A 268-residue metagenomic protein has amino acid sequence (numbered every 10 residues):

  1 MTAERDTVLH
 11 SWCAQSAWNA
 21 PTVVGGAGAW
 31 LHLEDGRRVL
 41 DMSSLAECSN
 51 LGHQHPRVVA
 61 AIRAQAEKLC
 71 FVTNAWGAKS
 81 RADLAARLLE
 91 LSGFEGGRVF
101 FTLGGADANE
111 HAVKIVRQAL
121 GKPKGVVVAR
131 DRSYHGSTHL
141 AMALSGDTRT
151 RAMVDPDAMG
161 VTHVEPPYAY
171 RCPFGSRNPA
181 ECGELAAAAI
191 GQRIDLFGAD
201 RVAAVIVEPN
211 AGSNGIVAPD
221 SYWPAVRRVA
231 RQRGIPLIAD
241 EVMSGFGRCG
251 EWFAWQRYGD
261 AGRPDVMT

Functional and structural regions predicted by a protein language model:
M1-T268: Conserved N-terminal phosphate-binding loop of PLP-dependent enzymes in the Aspartate aminotransferase
